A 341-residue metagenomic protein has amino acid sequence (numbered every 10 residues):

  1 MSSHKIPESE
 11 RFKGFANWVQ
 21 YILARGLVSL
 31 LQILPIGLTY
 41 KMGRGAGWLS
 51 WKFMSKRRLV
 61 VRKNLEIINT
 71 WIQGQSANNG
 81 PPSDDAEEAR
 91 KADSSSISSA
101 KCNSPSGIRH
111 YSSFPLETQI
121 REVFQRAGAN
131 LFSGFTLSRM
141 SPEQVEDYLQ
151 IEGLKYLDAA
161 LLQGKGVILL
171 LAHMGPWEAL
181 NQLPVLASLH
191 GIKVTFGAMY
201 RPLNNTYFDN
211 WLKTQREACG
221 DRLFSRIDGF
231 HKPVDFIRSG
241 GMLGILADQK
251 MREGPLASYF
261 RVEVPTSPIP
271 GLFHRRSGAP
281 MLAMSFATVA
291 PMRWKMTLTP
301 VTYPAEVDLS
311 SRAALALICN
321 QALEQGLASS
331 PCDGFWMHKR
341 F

Functional and structural regions predicted by a protein language model:
S2, I6, R11, S50-F53 (+7 more regions): Non-catalytic C-terminal accessory region of glycerolipid acyltransferases and related lyso-lipid remodeling enzymes
S2-E88, C102-N103, G107-I168, P176 (+3 more regions): Membrane-anchoring hydrophobic helices of lipid-metabolizing enzymes
R58, P202-T206, V264-S267: Active-site metal-coordination segments of metallo-dependent hydrolases
N69, Q73, G164, S188-K193 (+4 more regions): Glycine-centered loop/turn motif at secondary-structure junctions
E122, N130, Q163-I227, R252-P255 (+1 more regions): Catalytic core of membrane glycerolipid acyltransferases/transacylases, capturing the structured, soluble-facing
D147-Q150, N205, L223-R226, E263-V264 (+1 more regions): A conditional alpha-helix N-cap/helix-loop micro-motif detector
